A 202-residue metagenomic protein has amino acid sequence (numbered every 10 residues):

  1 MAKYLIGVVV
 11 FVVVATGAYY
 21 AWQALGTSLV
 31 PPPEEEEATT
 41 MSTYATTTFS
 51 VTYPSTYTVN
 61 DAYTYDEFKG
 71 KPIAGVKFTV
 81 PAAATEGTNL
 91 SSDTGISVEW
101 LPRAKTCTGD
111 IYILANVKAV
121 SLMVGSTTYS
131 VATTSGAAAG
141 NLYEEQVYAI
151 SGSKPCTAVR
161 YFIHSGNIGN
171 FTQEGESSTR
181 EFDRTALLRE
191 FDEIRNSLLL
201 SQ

Functional and structural regions predicted by a protein language model:
M1-V14: N-terminal Sec-pathway targeting helices
G17-P32: Hydrophobic single-pass membrane-insertion segments
S28-T43, N167, T172-T179: Short, compositionally biased strand/turn segments that nucleate or flank brief secondary-structure elements
V30-V76, D110, N116-V131, D192-Q202: N-terminal "mature-domain start" segment
T56-V59, I163-Q202: Surface-exposed amphipathic alpha-helical segments
G70, F78, G87-L90: Extracellular glycosylation-rich, acidic/polar low-complexity regions of adhesion- and matrix-associated proteins
F78-P81, I150-G152: Active-site beta-strand termini and strand-to-loop segments that position acidic
L90-N170: Signature of long, low-cysteine stretches enriched in small and polar/charged residues
